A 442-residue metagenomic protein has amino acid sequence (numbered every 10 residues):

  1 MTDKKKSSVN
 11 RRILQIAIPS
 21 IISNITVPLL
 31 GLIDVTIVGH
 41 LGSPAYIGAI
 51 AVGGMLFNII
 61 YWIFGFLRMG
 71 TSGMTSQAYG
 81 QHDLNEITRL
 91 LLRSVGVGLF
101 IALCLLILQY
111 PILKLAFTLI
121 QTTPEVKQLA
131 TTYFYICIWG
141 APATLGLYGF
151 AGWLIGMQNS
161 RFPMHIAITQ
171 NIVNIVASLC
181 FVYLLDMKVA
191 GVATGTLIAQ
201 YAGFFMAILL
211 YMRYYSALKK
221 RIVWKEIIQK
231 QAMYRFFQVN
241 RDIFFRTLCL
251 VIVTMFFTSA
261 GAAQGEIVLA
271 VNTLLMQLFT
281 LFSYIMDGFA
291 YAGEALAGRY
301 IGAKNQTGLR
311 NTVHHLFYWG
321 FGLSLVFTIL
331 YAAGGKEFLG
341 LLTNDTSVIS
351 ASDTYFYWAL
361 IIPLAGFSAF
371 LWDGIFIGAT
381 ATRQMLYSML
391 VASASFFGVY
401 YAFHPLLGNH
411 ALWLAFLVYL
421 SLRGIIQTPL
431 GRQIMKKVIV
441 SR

Functional and structural regions predicted by a protein language model:
M1-A17, T75-P142, V173, V182-F244 (+2 more regions): Short alpha-helical transmembrane segments in multi-pass integral membrane proteins
Q15-D34, I136, L147, T169-Q170 (+4 more regions): Transmembrane helical elements of multi-pass membrane transporters/channels
N24-P28, W62, A102, L106 (+11 more regions): Residue-level hotspots within the lipid-embedded alpha helices of multi-pass solute transporters
L29-G48, F117-P124, C180-M187, L248-L281 (+2 more regions): Helix-terminus/linker motif at the lipid-water interface of multi-pass membrane proteins
L32-T36, G149-W153, I175-C180, I208 (+4 more regions): Alpha-helical transmembrane segments of multipass membrane proteins
V35, P44-I47, L84, L113 (+6 more regions): Membrane-helix interface/capping residues of multi-pass secondary transporters
H40-S43, Q77, G156, L185 (+3 more regions): Membrane-helix boundary and inter-helical linker elements of multi-pass secondary transporters
I47-I107, T144-F162, V271-A333, F367-T380 (+1 more regions): Small-residue-rich hydrophobic transmembrane alpha-helices
